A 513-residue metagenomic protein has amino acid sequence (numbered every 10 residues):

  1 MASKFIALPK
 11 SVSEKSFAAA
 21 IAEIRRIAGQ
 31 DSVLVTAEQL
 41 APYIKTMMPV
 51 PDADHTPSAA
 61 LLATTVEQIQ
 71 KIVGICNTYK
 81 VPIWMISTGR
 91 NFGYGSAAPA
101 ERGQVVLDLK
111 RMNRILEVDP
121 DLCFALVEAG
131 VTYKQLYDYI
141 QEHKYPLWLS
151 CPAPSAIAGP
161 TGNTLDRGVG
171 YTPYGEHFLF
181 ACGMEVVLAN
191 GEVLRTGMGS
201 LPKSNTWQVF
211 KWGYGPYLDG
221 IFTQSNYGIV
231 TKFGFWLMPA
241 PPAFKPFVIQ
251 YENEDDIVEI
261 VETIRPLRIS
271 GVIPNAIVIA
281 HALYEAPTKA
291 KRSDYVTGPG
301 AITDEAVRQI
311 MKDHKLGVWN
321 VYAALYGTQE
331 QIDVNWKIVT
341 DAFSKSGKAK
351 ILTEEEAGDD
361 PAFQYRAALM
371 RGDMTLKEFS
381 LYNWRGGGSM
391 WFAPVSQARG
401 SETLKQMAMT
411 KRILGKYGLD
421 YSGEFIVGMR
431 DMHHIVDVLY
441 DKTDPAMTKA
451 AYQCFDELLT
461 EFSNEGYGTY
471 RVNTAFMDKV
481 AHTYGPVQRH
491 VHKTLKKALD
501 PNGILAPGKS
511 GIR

Functional and structural regions predicted by a protein language model:
A2-S32: A charged N-terminal "starter" segment
F5-V12, P49-S58, T64, K71-G74 (+6 more regions): Conserved glycine-rich FAD pyrophosphate-binding loop
E23-M47: Conserved oxyanion/phosphate-binding beta-strand-loop segments in alpha/beta enzyme cores
V66, N253-D256, L325-I332, R399-G400 (+1 more regions): Helix N-cap motif at beta-to-alpha junctions
I115-V118, V127-S270: FAD-binding subdomain of flavoenzyme oxidoreductases
F244-P246, K312-A349: A conserved active-site cap/scaffold subdomain adjacent to cofactor or substrate pockets
E259-I277, A282-T303, T403-Y417, A451-F455 (+1 more regions): Short amphipathic alpha-helix segments
